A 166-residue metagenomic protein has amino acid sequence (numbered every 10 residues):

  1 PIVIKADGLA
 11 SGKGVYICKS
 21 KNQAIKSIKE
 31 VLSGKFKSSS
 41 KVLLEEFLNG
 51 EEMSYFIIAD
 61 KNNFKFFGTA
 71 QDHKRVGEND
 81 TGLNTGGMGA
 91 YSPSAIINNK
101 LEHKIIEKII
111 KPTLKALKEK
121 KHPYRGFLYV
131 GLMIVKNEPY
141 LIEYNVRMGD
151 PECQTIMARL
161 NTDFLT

Functional and structural regions predicted by a protein language model:
P1-G14: A conserved helix-loop-beta module that forms one wall/lid of the active-site cleft in ATP-utilizing catalytic domains
G14-T155: Internal nucleotide-binding/catalytic subdomain
L160-T166: C-terminal, non-catalytic macromolecule-binding modules
